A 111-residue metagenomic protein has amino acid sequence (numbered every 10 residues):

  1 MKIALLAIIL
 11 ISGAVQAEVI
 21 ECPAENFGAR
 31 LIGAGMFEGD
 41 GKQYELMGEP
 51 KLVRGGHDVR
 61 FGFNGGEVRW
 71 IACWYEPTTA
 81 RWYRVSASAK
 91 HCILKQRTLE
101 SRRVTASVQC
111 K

Functional and structural regions predicted by a protein language model:
M1, A17-E18: Absolute protein N-terminus
M1-A7: Sec-dependent signal peptide recognition, specifically the positively charged N-region followed immediately by
S12-A14: N-terminal signal peptide c-region/cleavage motif recognized by signal peptidases
E18-K111: Mitochondrial intermembrane space
